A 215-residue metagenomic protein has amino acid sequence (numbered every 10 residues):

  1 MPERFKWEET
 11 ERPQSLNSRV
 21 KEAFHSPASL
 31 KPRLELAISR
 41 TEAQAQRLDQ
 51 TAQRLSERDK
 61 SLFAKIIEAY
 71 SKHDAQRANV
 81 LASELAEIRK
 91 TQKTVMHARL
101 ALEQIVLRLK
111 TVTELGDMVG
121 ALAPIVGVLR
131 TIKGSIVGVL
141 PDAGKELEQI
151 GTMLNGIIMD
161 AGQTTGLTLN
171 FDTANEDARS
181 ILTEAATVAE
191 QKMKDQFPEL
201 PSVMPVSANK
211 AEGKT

Functional and structural regions predicted by a protein language model:
M1-Q50, V119-T215: Long C-terminal interaction segments enriched in charged/acidic composition
R54-L62: Extended, amphipathic, non-transmembrane alpha-helical segments
K65-A69: Hydrophobic side-chain positions on well-ordered alpha-helices, corresponding to helix-helix packing/interface faces
H73: Residue-level signature of catalytic and energy-coupling elements of molecular machines, predominantly ATP/GTP-dependent
R77-A78: Solenoid-repeat scaffolds in large eukaryotic assemblies
I88-R108: Amphipathic alpha-helical coiled-coil segments
L109-A121: A cross-kingdom feature marking charged/low-complexity
